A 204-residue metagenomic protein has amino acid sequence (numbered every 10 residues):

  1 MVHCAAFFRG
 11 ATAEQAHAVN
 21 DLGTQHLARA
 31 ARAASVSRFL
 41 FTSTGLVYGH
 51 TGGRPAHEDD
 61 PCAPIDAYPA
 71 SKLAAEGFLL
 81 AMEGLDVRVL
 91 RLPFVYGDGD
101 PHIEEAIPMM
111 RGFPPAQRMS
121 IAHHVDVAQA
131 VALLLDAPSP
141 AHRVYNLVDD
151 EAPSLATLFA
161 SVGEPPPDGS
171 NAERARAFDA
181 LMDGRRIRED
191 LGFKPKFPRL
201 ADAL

Functional and structural regions predicted by a protein language model:
M1-D21: NAD(P)H-binding glycine-rich loop region in Rossmannoid oxidoreductase-like domains and their noncatalytic homologs
Q15-H26, C62, D66, A70-L73 (+1 more regions): Glycine-rich NAD(P)-binding loop of the Rossmann-fold in SDR/ketoreductase-type enzymes
Q25-A67: Conserved Rossmann-fold NAD(P)-dependent oxidoreductase catalytic core, especially the SDR/UDP-sugar
H50, A63-R88: Active-site Tyr-X1-5-Lys
G77-D126: NAD(P)-dependent short-chain dehydrogenase/reductase
A128-G184: Mid/C-terminal beta-alpha module of Rossmann-like enzyme folds, strongest in SDR-family dehydrogenases/epimerases
P198-L204: Amphipathic terminal alpha-helices
